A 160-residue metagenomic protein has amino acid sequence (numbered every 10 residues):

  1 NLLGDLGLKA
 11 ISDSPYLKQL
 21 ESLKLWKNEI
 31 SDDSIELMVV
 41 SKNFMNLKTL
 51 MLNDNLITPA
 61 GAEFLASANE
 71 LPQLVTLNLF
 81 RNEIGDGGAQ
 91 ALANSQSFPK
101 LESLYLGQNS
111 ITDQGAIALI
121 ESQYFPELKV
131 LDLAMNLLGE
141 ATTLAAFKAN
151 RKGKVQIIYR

Functional and structural regions predicted by a protein language model:
N1, L25-N28, L52-N55, L79-N82 (+2 more regions): Consensus "Asn ladder" position of solenoid repeat domains
L3-S12, I30-V39, I57-F64, I84-A93 (+2 more regions): The leucine-rich repeat
P15-S22, K42-T49, N69-T76, Q96-S103 (+2 more regions): Leucine-rich repeat
E21, M51-D54, V75, G85-G88 (+3 more regions): A general secondary-structure boundary signal
D113, I117-R160: Leucine-rich solenoid repeat scaffolds
